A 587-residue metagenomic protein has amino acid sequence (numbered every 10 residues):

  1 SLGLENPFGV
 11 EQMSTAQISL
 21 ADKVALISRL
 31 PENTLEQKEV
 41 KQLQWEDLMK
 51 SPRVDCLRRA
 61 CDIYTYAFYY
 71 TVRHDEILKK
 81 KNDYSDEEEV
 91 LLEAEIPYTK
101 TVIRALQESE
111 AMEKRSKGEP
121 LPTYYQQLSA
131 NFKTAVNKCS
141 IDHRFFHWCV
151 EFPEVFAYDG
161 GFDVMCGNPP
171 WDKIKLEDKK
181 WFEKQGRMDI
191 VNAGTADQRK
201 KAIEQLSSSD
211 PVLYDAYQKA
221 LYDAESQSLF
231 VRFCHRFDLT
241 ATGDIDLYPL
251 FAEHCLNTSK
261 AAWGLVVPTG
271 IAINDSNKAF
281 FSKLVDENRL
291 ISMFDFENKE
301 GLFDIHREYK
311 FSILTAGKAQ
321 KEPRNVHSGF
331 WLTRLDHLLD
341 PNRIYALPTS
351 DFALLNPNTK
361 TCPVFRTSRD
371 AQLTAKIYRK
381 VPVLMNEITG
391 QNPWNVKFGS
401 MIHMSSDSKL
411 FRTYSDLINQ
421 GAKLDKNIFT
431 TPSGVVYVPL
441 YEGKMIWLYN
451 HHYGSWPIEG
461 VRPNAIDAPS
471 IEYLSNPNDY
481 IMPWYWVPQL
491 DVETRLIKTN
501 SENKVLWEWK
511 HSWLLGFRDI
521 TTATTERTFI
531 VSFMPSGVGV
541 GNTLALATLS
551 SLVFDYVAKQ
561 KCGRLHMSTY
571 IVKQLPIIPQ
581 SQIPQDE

Functional and structural regions predicted by a protein language model:
S1-C149, P153-D163, I174-K180, K184-E225 (+4 more regions): Polynucleotide-recognition surfaces of large bacterial nucleic-acid defense/processing enzymes
Y64, F152, M165-N168, F251 (+7 more regions): Conserved structural-core and active-site-/substrate-pathway-adjacent residues in large, well-folded domains of enzymes
I190, Y214, S276-F294: Conserved Class I S-adenosyl-L-methionine
C255-K260, L355, C362-F365, T543-A547 (+1 more regions): Proline-centric
V267-I273, K299: Conserved short loop/turn motifs at secondary-structure junctions
D286-K299, L549-K559: Conserved short secondary-structure elements within globular domains
D295, T522-G539, F554-L565: Short, ligand-facing micro-motifs at secondary-structure edges
R307-F311, G539-N542, S568-Y570: Short, solvent-exposed loop/turn segments at the edges of secondary structure
